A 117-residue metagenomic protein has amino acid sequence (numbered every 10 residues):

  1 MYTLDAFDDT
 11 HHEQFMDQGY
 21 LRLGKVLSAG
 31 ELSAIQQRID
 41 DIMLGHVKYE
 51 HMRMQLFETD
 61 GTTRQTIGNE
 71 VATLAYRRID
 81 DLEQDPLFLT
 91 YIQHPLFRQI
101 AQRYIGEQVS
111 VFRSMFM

Functional and structural regions predicted by a protein language model:
M1-D17, G24-M117: Non-heme Fe(II)-dependent double-stranded beta-helix
